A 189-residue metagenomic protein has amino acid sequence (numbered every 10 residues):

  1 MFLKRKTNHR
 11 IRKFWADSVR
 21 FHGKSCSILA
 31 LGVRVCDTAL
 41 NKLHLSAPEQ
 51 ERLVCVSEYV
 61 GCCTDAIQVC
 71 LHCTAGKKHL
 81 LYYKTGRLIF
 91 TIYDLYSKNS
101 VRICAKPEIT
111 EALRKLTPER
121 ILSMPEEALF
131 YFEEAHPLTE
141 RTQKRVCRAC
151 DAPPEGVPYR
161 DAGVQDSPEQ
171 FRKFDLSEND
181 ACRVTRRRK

Functional and structural regions predicted by a protein language model:
M1-S25, L29-K189: Non-transmembrane, aqueous-exposed alpha-helical and coiled segments at domain scale
